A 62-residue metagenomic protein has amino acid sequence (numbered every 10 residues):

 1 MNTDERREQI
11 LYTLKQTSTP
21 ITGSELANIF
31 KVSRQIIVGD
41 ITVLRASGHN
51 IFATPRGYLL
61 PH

Functional and structural regions predicted by a protein language model:
M1-I29: Extreme N-terminal segment that seeds HTH/winged-HTH DNA-binding domains in transcriptional regulators
Q35: Key DNA-contact positions within bacterial/archaeal DNA-binding proteins
T42-H62: HTH-adjacent hinge/linker in prokaryotic transcriptional regulators
